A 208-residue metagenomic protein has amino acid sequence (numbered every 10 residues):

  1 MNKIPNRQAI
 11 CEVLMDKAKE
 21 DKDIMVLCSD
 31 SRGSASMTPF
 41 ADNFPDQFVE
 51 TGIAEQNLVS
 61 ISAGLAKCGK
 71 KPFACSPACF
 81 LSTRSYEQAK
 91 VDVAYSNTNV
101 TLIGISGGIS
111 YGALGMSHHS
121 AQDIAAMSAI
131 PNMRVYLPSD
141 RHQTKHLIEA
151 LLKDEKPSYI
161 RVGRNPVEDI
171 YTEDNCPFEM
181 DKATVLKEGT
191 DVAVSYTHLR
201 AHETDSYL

Functional and structural regions predicted by a protein language model:
M1-R161, P166-V167, N175-P177: Thiamine diphosphate
M25, A193-S195: Conserved beta-strand elements of the Class I
K156-P157, T190-A193, S206: Conserved active-site beta-strand-loop modules that form the wall/rim of enzyme catalytic pockets and either contain
T184-G189: Short beta-strand-to-loop junctions in surface cap/lid or active-site-entrance loops
T197-T204: Conserved small/polar residues in nucleotide/adenosyl-binding loops
